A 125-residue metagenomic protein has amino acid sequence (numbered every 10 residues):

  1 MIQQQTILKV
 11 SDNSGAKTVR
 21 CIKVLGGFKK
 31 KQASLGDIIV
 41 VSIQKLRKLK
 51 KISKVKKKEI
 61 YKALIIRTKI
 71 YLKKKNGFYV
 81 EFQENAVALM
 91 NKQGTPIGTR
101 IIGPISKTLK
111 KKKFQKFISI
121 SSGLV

Functional and structural regions predicted by a protein language model:
M1-V125: Ribosome-associated RNA-binding proteins
